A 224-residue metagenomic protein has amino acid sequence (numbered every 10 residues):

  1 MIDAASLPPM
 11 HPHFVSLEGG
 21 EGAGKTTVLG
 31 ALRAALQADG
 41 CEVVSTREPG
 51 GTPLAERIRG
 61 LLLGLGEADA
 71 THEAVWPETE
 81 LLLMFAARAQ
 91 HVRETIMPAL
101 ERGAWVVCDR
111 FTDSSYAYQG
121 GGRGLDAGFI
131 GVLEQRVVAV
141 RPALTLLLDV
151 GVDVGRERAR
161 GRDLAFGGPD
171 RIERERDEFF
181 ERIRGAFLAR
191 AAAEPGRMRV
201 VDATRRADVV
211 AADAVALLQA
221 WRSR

Functional and structural regions predicted by a protein language model:
I2-P9, A31-R33, D153-R224: NTP-dependent small-molecule kinase module
F14: Walker A (P-loop) ATP-phosphate-binding motif of ABC ATPase nucleotide-binding domains
L17: Hydrophobic anchor at the beta1->P-loop junction of P-loop NTPases
G22: Walker A (P-loop) phosphate-binding loop of P-loop NTPases
K25: Conserved lysine of the Walker
V28: Hydrophobic positions on the alpha1 helix immediately C-terminal to the Walker A/P-loop
C41-V138, F179, D213: ATP-dependent small-molecule kinase phosphotransfer cores that center on conserved nucleotide phosphate-binding segments
S114-G185: A glycine- and Lys/Arg-enriched "phosphate-lid" helix/loop adjacent to the NTP-binding pocket of small-molecule kinases
